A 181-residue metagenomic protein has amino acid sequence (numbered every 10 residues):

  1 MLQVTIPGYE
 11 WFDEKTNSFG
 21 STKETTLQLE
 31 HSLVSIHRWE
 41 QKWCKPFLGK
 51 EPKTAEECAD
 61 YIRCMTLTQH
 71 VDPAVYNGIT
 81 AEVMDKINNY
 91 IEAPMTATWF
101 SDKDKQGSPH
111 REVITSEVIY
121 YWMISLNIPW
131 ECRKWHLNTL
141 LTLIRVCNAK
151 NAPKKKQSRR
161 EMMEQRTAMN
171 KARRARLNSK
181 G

Functional and structural regions predicted by a protein language model:
M1-W43, F47-P52, L67-K156: An amphipathic, hydrophobic-aromatic interaction surface with interspersed Lys/Arg that forms lipid/phosphate-bearing
E56-Q69: Short, hydrophobic/proline-enriched secondary-structure or compact coil segments at domain edges
L143-G181: Alpha-helical oligomerization segments
